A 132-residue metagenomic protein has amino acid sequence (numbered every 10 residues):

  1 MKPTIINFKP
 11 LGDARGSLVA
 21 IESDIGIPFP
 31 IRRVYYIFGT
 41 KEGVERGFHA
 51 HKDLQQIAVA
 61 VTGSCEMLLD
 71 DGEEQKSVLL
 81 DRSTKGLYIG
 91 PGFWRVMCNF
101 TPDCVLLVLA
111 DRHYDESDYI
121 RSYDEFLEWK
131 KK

Functional and structural regions predicted by a protein language model:
M1-K85, P102-D103, V108-L109, Y114-K132: Non-catalytic, conserved peripheral segments adjacent to functional cores
R82-L87, G92-N99: Well-ordered alpha/beta subsegment
